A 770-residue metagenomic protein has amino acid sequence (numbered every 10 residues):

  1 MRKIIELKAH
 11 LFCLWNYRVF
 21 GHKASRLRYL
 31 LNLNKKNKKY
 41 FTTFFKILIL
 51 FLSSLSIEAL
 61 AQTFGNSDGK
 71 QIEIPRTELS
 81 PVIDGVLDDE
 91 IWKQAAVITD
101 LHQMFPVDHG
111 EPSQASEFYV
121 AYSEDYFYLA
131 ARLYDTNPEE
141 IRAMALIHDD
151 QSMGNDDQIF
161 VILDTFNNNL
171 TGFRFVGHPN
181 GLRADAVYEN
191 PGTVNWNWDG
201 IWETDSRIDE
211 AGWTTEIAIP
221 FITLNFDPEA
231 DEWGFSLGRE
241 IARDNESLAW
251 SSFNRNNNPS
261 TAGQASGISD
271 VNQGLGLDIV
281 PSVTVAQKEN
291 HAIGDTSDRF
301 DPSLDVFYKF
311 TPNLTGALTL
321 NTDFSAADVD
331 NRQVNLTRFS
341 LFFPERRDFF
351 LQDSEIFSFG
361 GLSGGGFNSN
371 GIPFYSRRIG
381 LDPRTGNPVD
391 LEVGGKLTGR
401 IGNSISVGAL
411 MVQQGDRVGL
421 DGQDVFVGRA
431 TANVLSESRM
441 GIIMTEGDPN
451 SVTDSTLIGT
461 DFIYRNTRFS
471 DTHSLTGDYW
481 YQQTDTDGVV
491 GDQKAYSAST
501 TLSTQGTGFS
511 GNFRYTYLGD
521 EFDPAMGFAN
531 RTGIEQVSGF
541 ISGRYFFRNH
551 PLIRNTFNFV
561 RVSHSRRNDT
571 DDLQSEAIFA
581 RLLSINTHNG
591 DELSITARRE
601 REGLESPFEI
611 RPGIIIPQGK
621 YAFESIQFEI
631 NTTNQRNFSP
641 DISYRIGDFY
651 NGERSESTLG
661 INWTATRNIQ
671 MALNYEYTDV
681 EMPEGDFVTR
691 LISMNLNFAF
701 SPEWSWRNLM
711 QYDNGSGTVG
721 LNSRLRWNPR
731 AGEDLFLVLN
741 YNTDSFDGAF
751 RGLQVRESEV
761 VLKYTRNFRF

Functional and structural regions predicted by a protein language model:
M1-T43: N-terminal secretory signal peptides that target proteins for export/translocation
F44-S56: Bacterial N-terminal signal peptides
A61-N433, G441: Structural preference for beta-rich elements and adjacent junctions enriched in aromatics
K70, Q114-F118, D125-F127, D157-I159 (+29 more regions): Structural beta-strand/beta-sheet cores of well-ordered domains, especially the beta-sheet scaffolds that support
E139-L146, A184-V187, F226-P228, A327-V329 (+8 more regions): A short, polar/proline- and glycine-enriched secondary-structure boundary/capping micro-motif
S252-Q273, Q414-D471, E592-I642, E656 (+1 more regions): Outer-membrane beta-barrel transmembrane domain signature of Gram-negative proteins, especially the mid-to-C-terminal
D295-S297, D301, D305-F307, T315 (+5 more regions): Catalytic-domain carbohydrate-binding cleft regions of carbohydrate-active enzymes
D390, T398, R468-F770: Exposed, low-structure sequence patches enriched in small/polar residues
